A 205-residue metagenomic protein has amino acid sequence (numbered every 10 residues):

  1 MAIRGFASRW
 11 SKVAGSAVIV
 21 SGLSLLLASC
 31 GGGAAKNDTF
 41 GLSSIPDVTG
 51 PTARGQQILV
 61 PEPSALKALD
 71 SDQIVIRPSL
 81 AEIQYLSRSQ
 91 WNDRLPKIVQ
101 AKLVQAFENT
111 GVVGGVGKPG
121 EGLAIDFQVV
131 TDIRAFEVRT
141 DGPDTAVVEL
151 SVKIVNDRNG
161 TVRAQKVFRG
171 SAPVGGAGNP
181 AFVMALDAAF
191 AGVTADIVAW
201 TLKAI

Functional and structural regions predicted by a protein language model:
M1-C30: Sec-dependent bacterial lipoprotein signal peptides
S29-P96, A204-I205: A structural "domain/chain start" motif
G31-P51, Q105, N109-T161: Surface-exposed short loop/turn segments
P63, D132-F136, R169-G170: Generic short beta-strand segments
A81-Q90, R158-A195, A199: Short secondary-structure boundary motifs at beta->alpha junctions and helix caps
P96, Q100, V104, T110 (+3 more regions): Extracytoplasmic/secreted envelope proteins and their assembly/folding machinery, especially bacterial periplasmic
